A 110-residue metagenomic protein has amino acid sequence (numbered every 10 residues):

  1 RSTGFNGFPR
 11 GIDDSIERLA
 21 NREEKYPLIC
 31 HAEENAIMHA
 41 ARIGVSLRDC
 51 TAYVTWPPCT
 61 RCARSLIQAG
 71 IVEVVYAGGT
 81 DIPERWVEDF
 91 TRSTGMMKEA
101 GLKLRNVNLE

Functional and structural regions predicted by a protein language model:
R1-E110: Zinc-dependent deaminase catalytic domain
